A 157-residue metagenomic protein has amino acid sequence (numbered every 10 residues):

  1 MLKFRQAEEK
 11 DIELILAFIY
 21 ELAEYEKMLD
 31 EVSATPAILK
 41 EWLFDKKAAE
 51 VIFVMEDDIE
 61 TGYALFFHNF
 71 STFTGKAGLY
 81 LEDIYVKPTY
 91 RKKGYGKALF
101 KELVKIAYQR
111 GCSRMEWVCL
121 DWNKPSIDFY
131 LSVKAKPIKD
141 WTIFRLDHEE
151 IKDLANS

Functional and structural regions predicted by a protein language model:
M1-K10, K152-S157: Conserved N-terminal entry element of GNAT/NAT acetyltransferase domains
Q6-K10, A17-K76, F100, I138: Acetyl-CoA-dependent GNAT
A77-P88: Conserved acetyl-CoA binding element of GNAT-fold acetyltransferases
K87-T89, K93, D121-W122: Active-site acidic-Proline motif in GNAT/NAT acetyltransferases
Y90, G94-E102: Conserved acetyl-CoA pyrophosphate-binding loop and the N-cap/start of the following alpha-helix in GNAT-like
K97, D121-D140: Conserved active-site alpha-helix within GNAT-family acetyltransferase domains
Y108-V118: Conserved GNAT acetyl-CoA-binding A-motif
W117-S126, R145-H148: Conserved beta-strand-loop-alpha-helix junction that forms the acyl-donor binding cleft
